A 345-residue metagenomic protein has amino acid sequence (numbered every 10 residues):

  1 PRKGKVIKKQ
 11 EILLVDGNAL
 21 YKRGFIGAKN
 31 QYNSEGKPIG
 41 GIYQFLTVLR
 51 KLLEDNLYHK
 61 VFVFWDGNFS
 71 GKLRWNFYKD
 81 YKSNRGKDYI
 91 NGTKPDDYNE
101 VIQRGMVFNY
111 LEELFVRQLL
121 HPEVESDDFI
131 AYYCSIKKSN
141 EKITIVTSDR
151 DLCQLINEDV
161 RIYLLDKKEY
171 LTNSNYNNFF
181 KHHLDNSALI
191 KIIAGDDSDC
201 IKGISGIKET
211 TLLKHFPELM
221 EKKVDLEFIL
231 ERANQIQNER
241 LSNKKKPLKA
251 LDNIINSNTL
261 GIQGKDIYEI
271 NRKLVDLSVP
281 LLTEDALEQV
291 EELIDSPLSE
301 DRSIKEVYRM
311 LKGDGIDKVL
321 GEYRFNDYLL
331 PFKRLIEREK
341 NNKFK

Functional and structural regions predicted by a protein language model:
R2-G4, K9-Q10, K29-Y32, R85-K305 (+3 more regions): Extended two-metal-dependent nuclease catalytic cores across DNA- and RNA-processing enzymes
R2-Y110: Domain-level signal for Mg2+-assisted phosphodiester chemistry and nucleotide/NA-binding surfaces in nucleic-acid
L14, H59-N68, Q118-H121, K142-V146 (+1 more regions): Short glycine-rich phosphate-binding loop at a beta-alpha junction
L311, G315-K345: C-terminal regulatory/interaction regions
